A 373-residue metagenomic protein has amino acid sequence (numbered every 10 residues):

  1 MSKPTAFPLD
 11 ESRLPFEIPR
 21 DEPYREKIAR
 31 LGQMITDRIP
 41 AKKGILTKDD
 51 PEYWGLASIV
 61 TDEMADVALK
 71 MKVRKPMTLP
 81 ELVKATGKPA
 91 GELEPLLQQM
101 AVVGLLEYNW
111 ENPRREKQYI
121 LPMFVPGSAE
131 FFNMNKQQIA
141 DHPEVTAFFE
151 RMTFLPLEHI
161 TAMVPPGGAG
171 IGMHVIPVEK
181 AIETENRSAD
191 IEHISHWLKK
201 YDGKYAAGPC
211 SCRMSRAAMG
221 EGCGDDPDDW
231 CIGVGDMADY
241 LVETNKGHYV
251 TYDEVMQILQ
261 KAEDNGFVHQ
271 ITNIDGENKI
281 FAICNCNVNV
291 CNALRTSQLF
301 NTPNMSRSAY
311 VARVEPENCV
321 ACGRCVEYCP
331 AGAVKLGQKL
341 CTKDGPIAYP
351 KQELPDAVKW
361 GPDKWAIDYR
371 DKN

Functional and structural regions predicted by a protein language model:
S2-Y53: Long, low-complexity, charged/polar intrinsically disordered regions in eukaryotic proteins
S58-A65: Short helix-coil-helix linker/hinge
R74-T86: Short acidic, hydrophobic short linear motifs in intrinsically disordered regions
T86-V102: Short amphipathic alpha-helical interaction segments
K88, Y119, Q270-A282, L299-Y328 (+3 more regions): Ferredoxin-like iron-sulfur electron-transfer modules
A101-N112, V334-K335: A short, conserved structural fragment
R114-P156: Short, amphipathic alpha-helical interaction segments positioned at domain boundaries
F154-V311: Catalytic cores of enzyme domains
